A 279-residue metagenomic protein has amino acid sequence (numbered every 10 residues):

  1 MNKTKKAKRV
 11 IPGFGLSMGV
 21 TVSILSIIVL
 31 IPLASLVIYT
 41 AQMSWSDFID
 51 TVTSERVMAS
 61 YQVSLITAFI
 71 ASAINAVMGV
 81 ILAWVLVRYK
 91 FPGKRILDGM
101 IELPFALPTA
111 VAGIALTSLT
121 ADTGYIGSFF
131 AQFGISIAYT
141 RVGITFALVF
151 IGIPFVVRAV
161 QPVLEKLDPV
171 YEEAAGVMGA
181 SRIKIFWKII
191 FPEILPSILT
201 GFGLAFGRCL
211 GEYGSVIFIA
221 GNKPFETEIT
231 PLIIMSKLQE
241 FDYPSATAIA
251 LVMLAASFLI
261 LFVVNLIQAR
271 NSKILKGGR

Functional and structural regions predicted by a protein language model:
K3-V10, F69-I101, I114, S118 (+2 more regions): Transmembrane-helix boundary motif in ABC transporter permease subunits
T4-A7, W45-T53, M58, G93-K94 (+3 more regions): Membrane-interfacial helix termini and adjacent extracytoplasmic/periplasmic loops of multi-pass transporters
A7-K8, G15, I38-A73, R88-Y89 (+1 more regions): Periplasmic/extracellular loop-to-transmembrane helix junction in inner-membrane transport proteins
R9-I11, E55-R56, Y213-N265: Interhelical loop and adjacent transmembrane-helix boundary motif in polytopic membrane transport permeases
L16-V20, I28-I31, S35-L36, G93 (+3 more regions): C-terminal transmembrane helix and the adjacent membrane-cytosol boundary/short C-terminal tail of inner/organellar
G19-I24, L103, F150-G152, V156-D168 (+2 more regions): Transmembrane alpha-helices
I27, Q62, I66-M78, L82 (+5 more regions): Hydrophobic alpha-helical transmembrane segments of multipass integral membrane proteins, especially permease/channel
A106-G113: Transmembrane alpha-helices and adjacent helix-loop boundaries
